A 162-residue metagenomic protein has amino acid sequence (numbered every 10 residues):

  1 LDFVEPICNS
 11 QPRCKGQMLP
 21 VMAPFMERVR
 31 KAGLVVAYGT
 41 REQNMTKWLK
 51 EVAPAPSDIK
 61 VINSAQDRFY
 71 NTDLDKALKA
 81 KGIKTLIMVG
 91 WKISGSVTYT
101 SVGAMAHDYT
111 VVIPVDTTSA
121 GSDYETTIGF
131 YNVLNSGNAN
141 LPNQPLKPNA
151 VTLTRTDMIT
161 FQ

Functional and structural regions predicted by a protein language model:
L1-K60, M158-F161: Active-site acidic carboxylates
P24, Q43-Q162: Active-site-adjacent betaalpha module
